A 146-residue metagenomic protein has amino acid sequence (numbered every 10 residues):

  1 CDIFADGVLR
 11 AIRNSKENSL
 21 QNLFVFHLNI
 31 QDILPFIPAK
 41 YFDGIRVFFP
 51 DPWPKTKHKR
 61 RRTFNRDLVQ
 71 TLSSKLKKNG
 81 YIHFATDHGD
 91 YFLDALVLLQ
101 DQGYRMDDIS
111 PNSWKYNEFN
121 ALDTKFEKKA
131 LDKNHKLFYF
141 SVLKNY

Functional and structural regions predicted by a protein language model:
C1: The conserved SAM/SAH-binding core of class I Rossmann-like methyltransferase domains, concentrating on the hydrophobic
F4-A5: Conserved SAM/SAH-binding beta-strand->alpha-helix loop
L9-I12, R60: Conserved nucleotide-cofactor-binding alpha/beta core module
A11-G44: S-adenosyl-L-methionine
F42-R62: A short SAM/SAH-binding and catalytic strip from SAM-dependent methyltransferases
P54-K59, Y81-Q102: Conserved class I S-adenosyl-L-methionine
R62-Y81: A short glycine-rich, Lys/Arg-flanked "PGG" loop and its adjoining helix->strand segment in the class I
V97-Y146: Class I S-adenosyl-L-methionine
